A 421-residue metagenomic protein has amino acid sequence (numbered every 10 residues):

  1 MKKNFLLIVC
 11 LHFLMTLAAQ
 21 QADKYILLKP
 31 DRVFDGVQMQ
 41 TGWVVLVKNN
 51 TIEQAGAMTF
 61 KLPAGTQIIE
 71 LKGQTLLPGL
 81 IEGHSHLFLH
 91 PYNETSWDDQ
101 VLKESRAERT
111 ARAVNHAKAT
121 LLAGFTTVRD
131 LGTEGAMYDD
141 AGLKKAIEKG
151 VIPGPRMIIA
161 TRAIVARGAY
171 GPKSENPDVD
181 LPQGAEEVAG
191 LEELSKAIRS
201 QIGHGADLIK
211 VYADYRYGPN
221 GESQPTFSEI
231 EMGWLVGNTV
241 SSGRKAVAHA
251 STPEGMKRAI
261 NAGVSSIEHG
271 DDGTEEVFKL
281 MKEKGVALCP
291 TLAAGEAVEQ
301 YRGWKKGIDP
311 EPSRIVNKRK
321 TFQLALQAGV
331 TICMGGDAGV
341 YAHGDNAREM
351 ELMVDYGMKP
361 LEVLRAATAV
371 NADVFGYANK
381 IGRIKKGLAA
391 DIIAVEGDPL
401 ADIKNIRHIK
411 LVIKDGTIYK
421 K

Functional and structural regions predicted by a protein language model:
N4-T16: Bacterial N-terminal signal peptides
D23, V37-L77: Histidine-rich, glycine-flanked metal-binding segment
Q74-K145, K149, R167, I230 (+1 more regions): Metal-associated gating/positioning segment near the N- to mid-region
F88-R109, R167-P182, G218-S228, K284-I315: Active-site gating loops and adjacent loop-to-helix segments of metal-dependent hydrolytic enzymes
P91-N93, D140, A169, N220 (+6 more regions): Histidine/acidic-residue-rich catalytic or RNA/ligand-binding cores of hydrolases and nuclease-related proteins
D99-V101, S241, R314-P399: His/Asp/Glu-enriched, well-ordered alpha-helical/loop segment that forms or immediately abuts the divalent-metal
V114-Y138, G154-A163, A206-Y217, K245 (+2 more regions): Divalent metal-dependent hydrolysis catalytic cores, especially in the metallo-beta-lactamase
E193-L288, P312-T331: Histidine/acidic residue-rich metal-binding segments in metalloenzymes
